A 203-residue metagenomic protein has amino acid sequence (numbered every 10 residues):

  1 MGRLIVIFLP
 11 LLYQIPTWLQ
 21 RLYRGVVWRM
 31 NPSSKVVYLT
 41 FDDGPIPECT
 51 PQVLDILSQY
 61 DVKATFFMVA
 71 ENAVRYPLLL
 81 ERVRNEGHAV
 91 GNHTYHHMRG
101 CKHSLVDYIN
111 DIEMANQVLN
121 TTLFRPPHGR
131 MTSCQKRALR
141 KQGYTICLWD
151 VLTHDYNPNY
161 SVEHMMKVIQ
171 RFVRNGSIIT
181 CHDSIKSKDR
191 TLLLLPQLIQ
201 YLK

Functional and structural regions predicted by a protein language model:
M1-Y13: Helix-enriched interaction subdomains in cytosolic or periplasmic regions, typified by TIR/SEFIR signaling/NADase cores
P10-N92, H96-R99, D107, N120-T121 (+1 more regions): Active-site beta->alpha N-cap acidic-glycine motif
L54, P77-E81, I109-N116, K136 (+2 more regions): Generic structural signal for well-ordered alpha-helices, preferentially at hydrophobic/aromatic core positions
M68-A73, H96-R99, R130, L152-N157 (+1 more regions): Short histidine/acidic/glycine/proline-rich micro-motifs that form metal- and phosphate-coordinating active-site loops
R130, Q135-F172: His/Asp/Glu-enriched short active-site or ligand-binding loop at hydrolase and phosphoryl-transfer sites
I169-K203: Catalytic grooves of carbohydrate-active enzymes
